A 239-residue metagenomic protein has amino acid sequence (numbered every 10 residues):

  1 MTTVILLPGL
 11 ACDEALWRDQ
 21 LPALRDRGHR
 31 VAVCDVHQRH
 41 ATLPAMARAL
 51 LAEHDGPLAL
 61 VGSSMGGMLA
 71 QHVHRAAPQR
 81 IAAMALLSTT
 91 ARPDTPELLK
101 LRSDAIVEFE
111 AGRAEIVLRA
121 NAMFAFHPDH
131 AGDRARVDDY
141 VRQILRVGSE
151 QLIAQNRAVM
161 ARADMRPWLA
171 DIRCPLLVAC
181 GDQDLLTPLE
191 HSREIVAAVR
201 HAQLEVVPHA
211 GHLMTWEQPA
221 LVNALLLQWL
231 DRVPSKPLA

Functional and structural regions predicted by a protein language model:
T2, L10-V61, H72-A77, A224: Active-site loop/oxyanion-hole signature of alpha/beta-hydrolase fold enzymes
L10, D182-D184, H209-G211: Acidic beta-to-alpha connecting loop that harbors the catalytic carboxylate
R75-A76, R80-R119: Flexible "cap/lid" loop of the alpha/beta hydrolase fold
D94-E97, A114-D171: Conserved alpha/beta-hydrolase catalytic His-Asp/Glu region
I172, V178-C180, D184: Short beta-strand/loop motif that positions the catalytic acidic residue of the alpha/beta-hydrolase fold
C174, P188-A197: Short alpha-helix in the alpha/beta-hydrolase fold that links the catalytic acid
R193-H212: Catalytic histidine neighborhood in serine/cysteine hydrolases with alpha/beta-hydrolase-type architecture
A210-N223: Catalytic histidine-centered segment of alpha/beta-hydrolase-like enzymes
